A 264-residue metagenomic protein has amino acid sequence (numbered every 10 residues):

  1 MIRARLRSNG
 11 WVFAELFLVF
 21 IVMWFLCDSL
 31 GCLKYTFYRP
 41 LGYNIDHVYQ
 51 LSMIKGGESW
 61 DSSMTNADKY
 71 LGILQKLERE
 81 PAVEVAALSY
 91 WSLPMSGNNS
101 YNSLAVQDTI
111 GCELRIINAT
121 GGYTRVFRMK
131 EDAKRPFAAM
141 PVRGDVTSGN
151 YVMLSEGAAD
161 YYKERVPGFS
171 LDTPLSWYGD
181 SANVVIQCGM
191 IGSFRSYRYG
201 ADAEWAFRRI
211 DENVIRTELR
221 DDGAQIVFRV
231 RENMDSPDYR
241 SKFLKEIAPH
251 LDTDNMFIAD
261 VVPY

Functional and structural regions predicted by a protein language model:
M1-R3, I73: A short amphipathic helical element positioned immediately N-terminal to and/or at the very start of a transmembrane
I2, P40-Y43, V142-G144, T217-E218: Short secondary-structure boundary/capping segments
L6-Y35, Y43: Short, strongly hydrophobic transmembrane alpha-helices
C27-G111, I116: Membrane-proximal extracellular/periplasmic loop immediately following the first transmembrane helix
K69, G149-N150, E156-D160, G179-Y264: "Rare, low-scoring activations can occur in soluble or secreted enzymes where short amphipathic helices or signal
Q75, R79-S170, N183-Y199, R216: Short beta-strand boundary microenvironments
